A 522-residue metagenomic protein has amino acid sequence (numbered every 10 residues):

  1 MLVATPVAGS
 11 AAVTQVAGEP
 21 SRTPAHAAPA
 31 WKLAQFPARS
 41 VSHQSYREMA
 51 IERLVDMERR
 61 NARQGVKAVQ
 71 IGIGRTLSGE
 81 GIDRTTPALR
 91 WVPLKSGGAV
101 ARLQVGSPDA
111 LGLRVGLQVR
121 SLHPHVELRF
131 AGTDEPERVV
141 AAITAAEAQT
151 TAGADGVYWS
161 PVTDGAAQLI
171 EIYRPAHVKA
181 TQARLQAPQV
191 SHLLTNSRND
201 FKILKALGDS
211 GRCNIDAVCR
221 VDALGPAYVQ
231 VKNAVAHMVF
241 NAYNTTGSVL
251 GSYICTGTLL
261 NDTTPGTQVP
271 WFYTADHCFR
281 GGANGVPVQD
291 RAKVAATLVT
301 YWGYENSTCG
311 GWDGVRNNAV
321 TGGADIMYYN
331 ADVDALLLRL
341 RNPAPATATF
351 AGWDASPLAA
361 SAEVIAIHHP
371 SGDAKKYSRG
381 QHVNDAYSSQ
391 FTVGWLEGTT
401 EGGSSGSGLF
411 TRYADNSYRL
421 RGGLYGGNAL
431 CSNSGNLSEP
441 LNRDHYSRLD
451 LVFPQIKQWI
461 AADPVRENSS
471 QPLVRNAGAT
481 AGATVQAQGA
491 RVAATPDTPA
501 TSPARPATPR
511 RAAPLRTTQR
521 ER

Functional and structural regions predicted by a protein language model:
M1-S10: Gram-negative bacterial Sec-dependent N-terminal signal peptides
G9-Q104, A145-V162, A166-D262, G266 (+1 more regions): Protease-domain processing segments flanking chymotrypsin-fold serine proteases, especially trypsin-like
G98, S107-R114: Extended extracellular/luminal ectodomain segments enriched in beta-structured repeat modules
V105-S107, L117-S121: Non-cytosolic beta-sheet module surface loops
S121-E137: Short, surface-exposed beta-strand/strand-loop-strand elements in extracellular ectodomains
T163-V393, G402: Serine endopeptidase catalytic core focused on the charge-relay Asp
P270-F272, V288-V299, D313-A319, Y328 (+3 more regions): C-terminal subregion of chymotrypsin/trypsin-like serine protease catalytic domains
F272, I367-L441: Extracellular trypsin-like serine protease catalytic domains
